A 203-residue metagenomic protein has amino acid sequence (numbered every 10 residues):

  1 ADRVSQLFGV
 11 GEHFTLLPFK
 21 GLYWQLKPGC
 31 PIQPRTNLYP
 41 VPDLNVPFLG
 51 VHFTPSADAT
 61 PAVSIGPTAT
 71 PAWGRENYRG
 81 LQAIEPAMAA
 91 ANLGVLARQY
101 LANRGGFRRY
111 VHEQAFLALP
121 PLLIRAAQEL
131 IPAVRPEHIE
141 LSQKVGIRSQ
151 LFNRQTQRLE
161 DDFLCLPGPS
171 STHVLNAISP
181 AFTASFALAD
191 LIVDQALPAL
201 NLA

Functional and structural regions predicted by a protein language model:
A1-I84: Flavin-dependent oxidoreductases
A1-R3, L123, A184, L188: Mid-domain beta-loop-alpha active-site segment that forms a flexible, acidic cofactor/metal-binding surface
R3, A126-E129, L191, Q195: Alpha-helical scaffold segments in soluble metabolic enzymes
T15-P31, L101-S179: Flavin (FAD/FMN) cofactor-binding core of flavoprotein oxidoreductases
P61-G74, G80-I131: Residue-level recognition of phosphate/Mg2+-coordinating polar/acidic sites in nucleotide-handling active sites
E76, T172-A196: A conserved FAD-binding loop/helix module that cradles the flavin
L197-A203: Active-site-proximal substrate-binding core of FAD-dependent oxidoreductases
